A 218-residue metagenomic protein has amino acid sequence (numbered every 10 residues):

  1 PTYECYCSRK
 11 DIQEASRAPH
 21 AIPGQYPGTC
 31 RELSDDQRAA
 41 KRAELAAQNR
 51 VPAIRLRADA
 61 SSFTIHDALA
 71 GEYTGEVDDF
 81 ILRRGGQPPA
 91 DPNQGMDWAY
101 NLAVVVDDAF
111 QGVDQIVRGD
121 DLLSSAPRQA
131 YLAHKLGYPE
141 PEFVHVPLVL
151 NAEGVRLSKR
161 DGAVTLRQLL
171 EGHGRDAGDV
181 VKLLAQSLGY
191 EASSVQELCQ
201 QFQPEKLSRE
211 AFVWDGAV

Functional and structural regions predicted by a protein language model:
P1-C5: A glycine-rich helix N-cap at a beta->alpha junction
C7-K159, T165-E171: Active-site cores that bind ATP or allylic diphosphates and position pyrophosphate for catalysis
A40-V51, S61, V155-V218: Non-catalytic terminal extensions that flank enzyme cores
